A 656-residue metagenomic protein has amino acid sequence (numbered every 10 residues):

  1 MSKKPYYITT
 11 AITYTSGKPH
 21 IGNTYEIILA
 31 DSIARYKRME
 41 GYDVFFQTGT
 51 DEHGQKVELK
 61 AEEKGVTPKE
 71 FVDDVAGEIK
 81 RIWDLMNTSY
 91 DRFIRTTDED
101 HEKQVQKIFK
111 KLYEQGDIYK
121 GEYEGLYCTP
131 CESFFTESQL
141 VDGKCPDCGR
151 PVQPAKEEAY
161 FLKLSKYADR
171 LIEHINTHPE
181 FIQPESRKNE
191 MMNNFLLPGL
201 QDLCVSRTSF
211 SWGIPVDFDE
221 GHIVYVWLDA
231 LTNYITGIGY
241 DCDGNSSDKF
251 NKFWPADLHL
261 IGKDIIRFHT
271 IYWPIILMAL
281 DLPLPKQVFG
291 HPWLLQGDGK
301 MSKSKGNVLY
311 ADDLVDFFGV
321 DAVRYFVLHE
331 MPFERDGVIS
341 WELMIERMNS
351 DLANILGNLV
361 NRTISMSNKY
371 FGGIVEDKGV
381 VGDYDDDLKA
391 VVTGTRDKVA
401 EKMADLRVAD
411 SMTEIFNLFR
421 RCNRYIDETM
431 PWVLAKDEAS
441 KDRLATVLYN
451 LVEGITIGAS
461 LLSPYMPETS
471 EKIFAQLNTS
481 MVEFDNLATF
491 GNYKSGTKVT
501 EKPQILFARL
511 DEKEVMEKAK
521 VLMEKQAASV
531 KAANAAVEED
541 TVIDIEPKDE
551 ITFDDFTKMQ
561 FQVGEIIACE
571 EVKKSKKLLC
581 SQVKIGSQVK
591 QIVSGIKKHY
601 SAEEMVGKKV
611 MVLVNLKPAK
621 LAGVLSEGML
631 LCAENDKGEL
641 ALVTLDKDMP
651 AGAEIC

Functional and structural regions predicted by a protein language model:
S2-T48, D100-Q104, C148, P154-K369 (+1 more regions): Structured secondary-structure scaffolds
S2-V75, I94-F109, E114, C131 (+5 more regions): N-terminal catalytic cores of NTP/NDP-binding nucleotidyl/phosphoryl-transfer enzymes
G77-D91: A glycine-rich helix N-cap at a beta->alpha junction
Q115-A168, I172: Cys/His-rich short segments
K120, L343-V381, V391-V499, L613: Helix-rich, typically C-terminal accessory recognition domains appended to large enzymatic cores
Q287-G290, F474-Q476, C580: Beta-strand segments within the central parallel beta-sheet cores of soluble alpha/beta enzyme folds
I473-D555: Intrinsic disorder at enzyme termini
A533-C656: Phosphate-backbone binding interfaces of nucleic-acid-interacting proteins
